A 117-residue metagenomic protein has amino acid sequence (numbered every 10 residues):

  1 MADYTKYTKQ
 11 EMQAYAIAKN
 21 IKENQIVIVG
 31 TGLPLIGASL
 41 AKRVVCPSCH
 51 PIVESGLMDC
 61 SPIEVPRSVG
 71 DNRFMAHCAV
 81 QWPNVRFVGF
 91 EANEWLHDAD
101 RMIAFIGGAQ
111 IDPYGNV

Functional and structural regions predicted by a protein language model:
M1-V117: Conserved alpha/beta enzyme-core scaffold
